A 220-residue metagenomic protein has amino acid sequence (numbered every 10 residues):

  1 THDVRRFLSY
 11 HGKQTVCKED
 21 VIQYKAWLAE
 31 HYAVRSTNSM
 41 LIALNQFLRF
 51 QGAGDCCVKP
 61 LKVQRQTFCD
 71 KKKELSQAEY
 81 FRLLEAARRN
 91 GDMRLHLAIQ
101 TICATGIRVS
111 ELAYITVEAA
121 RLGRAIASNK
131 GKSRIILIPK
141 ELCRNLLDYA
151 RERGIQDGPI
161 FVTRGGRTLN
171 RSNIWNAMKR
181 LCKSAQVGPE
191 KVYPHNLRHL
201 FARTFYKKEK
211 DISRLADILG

Functional and structural regions predicted by a protein language model:
T1-G220: Conserved catalytic core of the tyrosine transesterase superfamily
